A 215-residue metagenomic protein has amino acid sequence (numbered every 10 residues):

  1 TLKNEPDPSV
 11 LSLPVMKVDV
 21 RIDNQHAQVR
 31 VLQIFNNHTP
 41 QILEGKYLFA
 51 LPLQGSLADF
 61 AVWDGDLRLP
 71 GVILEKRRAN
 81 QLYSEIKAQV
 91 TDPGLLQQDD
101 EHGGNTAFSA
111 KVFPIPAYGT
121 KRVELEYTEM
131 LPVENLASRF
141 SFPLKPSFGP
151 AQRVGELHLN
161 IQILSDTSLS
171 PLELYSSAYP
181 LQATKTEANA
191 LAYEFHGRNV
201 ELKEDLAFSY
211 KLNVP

Functional and structural regions predicted by a protein language model:
T1-P215: Subset of Sec-pathway N-terminal targeting signals
